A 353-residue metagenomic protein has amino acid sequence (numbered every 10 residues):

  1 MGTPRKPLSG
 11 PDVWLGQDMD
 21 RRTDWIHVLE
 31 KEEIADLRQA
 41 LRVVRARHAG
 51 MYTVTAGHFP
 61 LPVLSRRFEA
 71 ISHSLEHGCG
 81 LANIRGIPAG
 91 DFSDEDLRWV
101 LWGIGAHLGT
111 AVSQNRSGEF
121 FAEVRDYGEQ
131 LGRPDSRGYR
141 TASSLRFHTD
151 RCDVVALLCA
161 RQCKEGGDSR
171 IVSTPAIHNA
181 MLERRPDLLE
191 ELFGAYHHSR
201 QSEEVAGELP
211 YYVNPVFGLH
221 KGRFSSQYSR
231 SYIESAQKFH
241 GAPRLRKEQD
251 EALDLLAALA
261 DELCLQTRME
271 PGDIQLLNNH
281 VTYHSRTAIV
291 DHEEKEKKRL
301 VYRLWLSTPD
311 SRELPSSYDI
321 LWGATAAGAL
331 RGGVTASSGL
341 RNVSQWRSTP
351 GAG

Functional and structural regions predicted by a protein language model:
M1-L64, E69-A70, E76-H77, A82 (+5 more regions): Active-site environment of non-heme Fe oxygenases that use a 2-His-1-carboxylate facial triad
E95-W102, I171-S173: "Short basic amphipathic alpha-helical interaction patches in structured regions
L101-V112: A short alpha->loop->secondary-structure connector
